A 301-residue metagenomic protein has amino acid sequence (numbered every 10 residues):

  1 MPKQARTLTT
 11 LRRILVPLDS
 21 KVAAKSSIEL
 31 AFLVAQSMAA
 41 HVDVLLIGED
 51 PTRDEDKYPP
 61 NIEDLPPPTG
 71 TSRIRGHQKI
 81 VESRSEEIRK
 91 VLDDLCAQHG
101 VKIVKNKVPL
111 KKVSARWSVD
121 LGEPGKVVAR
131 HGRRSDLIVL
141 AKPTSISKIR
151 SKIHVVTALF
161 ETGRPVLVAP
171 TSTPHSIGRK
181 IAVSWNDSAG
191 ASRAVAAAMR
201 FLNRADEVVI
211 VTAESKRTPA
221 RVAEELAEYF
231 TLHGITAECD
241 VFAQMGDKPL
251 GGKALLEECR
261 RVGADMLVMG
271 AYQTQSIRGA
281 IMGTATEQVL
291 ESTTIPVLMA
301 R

Functional and structural regions predicted by a protein language model:
M1-R6, E49-P51, P60-E63, K79-I138 (+3 more regions): Structural beta-alpha unit
P2-I74, E161, T171, I177-M245 (+1 more regions): Small/aliphatic-rich secondary-structure junction motif
Q4, A24, I28, W117 (+2 more regions): Gly/Ser-rich helix-loop-strand patches that form or flank binding pockets for ribonucleotide-derived cofactors
S20, S114-V119, T144-S147, N186-D187 (+1 more regions): Short, flexible loop segments at the rims of nucleotide/cofactor-binding pockets, characterized by
S83, E87, I153, R193 (+3 more regions): Conserved active-site and cofactor/substrate-binding residues in soluble primary-metabolism enzymes
K107-L110, P170-S176: Short, surface-exposed recognition loops or helix-turn segments adjacent to catalytic cores
